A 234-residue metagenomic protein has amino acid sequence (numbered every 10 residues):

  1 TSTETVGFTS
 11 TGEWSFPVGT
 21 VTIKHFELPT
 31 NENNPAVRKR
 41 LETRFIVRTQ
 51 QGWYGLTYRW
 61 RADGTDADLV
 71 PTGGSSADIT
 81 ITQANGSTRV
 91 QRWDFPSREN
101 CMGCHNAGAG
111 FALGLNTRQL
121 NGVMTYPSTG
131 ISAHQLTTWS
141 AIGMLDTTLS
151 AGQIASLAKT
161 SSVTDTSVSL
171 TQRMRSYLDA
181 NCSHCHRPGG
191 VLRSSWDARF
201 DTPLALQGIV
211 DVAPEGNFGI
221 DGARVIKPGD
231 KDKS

Functional and structural regions predicted by a protein language model:
T1-V18: A domain-level signal for the mature, folded cores of soluble proteins
E32-S234: Sequence context surrounding c-type heme c attachment/ligation sites in exported
